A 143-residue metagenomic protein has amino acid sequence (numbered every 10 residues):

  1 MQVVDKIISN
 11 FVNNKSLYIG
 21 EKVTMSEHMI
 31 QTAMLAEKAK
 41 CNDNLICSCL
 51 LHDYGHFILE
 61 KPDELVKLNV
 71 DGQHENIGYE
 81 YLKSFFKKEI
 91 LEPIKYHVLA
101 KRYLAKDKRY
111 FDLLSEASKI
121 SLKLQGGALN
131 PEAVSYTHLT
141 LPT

Functional and structural regions predicted by a protein language model:
M1-F11, G20-V23, K119, N130 (+1 more regions): Secreted/extracellular ectodomain signature
I8-E27, G55-L59, L65: Active-site flanking loop/helix segments enriched in acidic
E27-H28, Q73: Alpha-helix N-cap/N′ positions at the starts of helices
L35-Y136: Divalent metal-dependent catalytic cores for phosphoryl transfer on phosphate-bearing substrates
T137-T143: Conserved small/polar residues in nucleotide/adenosyl-binding loops
